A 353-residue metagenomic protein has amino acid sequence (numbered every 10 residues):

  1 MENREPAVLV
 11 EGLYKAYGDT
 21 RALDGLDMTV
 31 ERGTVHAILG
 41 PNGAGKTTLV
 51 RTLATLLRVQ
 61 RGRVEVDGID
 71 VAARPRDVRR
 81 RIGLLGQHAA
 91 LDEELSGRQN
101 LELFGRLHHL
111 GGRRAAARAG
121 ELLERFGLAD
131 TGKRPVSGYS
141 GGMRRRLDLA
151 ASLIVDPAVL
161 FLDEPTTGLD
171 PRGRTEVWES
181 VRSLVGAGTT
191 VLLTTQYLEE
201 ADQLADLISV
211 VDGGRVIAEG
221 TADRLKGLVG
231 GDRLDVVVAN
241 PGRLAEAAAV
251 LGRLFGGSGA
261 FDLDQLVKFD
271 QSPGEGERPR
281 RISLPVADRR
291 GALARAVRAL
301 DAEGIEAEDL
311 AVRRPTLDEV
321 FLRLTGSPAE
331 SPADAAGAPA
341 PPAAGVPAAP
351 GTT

Functional and structural regions predicted by a protein language model:
M1-Y14, S327-T353: ABC-family P-loop ATPase nucleotide-binding domain
E5-V10, K15-D212, A218: ABC transporter nucleotide-binding domains
G40, K268-Q271, V312: Hydrophobic/anchoring residues in structured secondary elements
W178-A287: ABC transporter nucleotide-binding domain
R295-E306: Extended Gly/Ser/Thr-rich low-complexity repeat segments, especially those forming or decorating extracellular
E306-R313: Conserved short beta-strand edge segments in small beta-sheet-based binding/regulatory domains
F321: Residue-level signature of catalytic and energy-coupling elements of molecular machines, predominantly ATP/GTP-dependent
